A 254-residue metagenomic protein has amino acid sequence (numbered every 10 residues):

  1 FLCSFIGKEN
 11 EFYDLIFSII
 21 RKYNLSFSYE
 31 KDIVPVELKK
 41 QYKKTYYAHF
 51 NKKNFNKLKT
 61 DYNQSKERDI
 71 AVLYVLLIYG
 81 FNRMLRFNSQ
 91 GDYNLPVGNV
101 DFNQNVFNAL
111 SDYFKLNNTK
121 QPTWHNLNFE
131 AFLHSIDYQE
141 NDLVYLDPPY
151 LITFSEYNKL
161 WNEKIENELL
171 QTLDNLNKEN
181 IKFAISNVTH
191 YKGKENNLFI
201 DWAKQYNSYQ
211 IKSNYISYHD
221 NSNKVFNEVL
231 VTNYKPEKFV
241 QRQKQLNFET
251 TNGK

Functional and structural regions predicted by a protein language model:
F1-C3, Y74, I78-F81, L127-F129 (+3 more regions): Conserved proline-anchored active-site loop of SAM-dependent methyltransferases that bridges a beta-strand
F1-T119, Q245-N247: Class I S-adenosyl-L-methionine-dependent methyltransferase module
I6-G7, Y79-N82, F129-F132, P149-I152 (+3 more regions): Short, solvent-exposed loop/turn segments at secondary-structure junctions
F12, P122-L127: Conserved SAM-binding strand-loop segment of SAM-dependent methyltransferases
N94-V100, Y150-E168: Mobile active-site "lid"/loop adjacent to the S-adenosyl-L-methionine
A109-T123, T172-F183: A structural motif corresponding to the C-terminal end of an alpha-helix and its immediate exit/capping segment
P122, D142, Y206: Short, conserved active-site loop motifs that form the nucleotide-linked donor/cofactor pocket
N158, E163-K254: Long, positively charged, glycine-interspersed low-complexity recognition regions
